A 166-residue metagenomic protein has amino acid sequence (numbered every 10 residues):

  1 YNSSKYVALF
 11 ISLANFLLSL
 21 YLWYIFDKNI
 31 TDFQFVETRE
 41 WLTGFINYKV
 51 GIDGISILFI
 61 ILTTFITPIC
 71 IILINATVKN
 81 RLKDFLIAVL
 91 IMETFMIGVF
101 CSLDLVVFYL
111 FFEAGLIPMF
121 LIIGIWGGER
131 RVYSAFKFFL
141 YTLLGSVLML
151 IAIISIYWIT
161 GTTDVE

Functional and structural regions predicted by a protein language model:
Y1, I91, F95-E166: Alpha-helical multi-pass transmembrane bundles of energy-transducing inner-membrane proteins
Y1-I87, T162: Transmembrane helix-loop-helix hairpins at membrane boundaries of multipass inner-membrane proteins
